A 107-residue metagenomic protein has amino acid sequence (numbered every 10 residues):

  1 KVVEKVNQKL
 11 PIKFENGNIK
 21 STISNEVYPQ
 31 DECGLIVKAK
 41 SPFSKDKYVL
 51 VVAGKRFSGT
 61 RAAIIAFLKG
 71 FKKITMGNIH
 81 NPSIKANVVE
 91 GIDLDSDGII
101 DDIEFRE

Functional and structural regions predicted by a protein language model:
K1-E107: Solvent-exposed alpha-helical segments and adjacent loops that form catalytic or protein-interaction surfaces
